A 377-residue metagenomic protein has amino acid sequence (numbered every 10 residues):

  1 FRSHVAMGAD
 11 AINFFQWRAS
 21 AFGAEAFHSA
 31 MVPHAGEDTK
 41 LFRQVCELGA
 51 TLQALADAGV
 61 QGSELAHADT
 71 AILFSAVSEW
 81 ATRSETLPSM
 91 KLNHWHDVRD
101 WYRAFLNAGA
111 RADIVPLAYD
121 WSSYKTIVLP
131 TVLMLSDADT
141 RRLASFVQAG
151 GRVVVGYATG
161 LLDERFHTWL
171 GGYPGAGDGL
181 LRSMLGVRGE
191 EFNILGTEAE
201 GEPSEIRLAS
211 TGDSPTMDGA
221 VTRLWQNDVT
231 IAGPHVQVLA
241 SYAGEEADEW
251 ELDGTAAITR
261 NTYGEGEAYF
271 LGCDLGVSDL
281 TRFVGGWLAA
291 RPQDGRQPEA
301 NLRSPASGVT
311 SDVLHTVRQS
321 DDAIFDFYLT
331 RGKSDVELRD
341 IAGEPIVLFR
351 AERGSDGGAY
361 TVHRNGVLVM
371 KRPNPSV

Functional and structural regions predicted by a protein language model:
F1-V377: Carbohydrate-binding surfaces of carbohydrate-active enzymes
